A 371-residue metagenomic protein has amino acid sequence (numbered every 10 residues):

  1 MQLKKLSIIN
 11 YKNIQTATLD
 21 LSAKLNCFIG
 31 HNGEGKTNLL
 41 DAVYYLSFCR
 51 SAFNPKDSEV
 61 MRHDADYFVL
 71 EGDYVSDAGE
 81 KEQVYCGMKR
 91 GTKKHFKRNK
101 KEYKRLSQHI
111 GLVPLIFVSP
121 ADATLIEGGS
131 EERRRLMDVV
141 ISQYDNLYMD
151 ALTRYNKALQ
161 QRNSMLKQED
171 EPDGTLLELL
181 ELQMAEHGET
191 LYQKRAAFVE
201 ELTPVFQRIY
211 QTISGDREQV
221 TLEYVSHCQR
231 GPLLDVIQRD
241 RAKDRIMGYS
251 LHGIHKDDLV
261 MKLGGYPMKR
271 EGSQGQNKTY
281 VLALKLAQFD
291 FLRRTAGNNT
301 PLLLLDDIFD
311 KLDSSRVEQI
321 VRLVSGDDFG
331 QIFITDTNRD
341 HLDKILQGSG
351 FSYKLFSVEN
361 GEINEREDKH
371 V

Functional and structural regions predicted by a protein language model:
M1-H31, T175-E186, T190-L302, K311 (+4 more regions): Conserved NTPase motor "head" modules and their coupling/switch loops across ABC/AAA+ ATPases, GTPases, and GHKL ATPases
K36: Conserved lysine of the Walker
Y44-K56, A287-T295: Post-Walker A helix-loop "phosphate-sensing" segment adjacent to the P-loop in P-loop NTPases
F48-I126, S130-E132, D138-Y144, Y148 (+3 more regions): Nucleotide-state sensing region of NTPase/ATPase domains
G72, Q331-N338: Structural recognition of the conserved hydrophobic beta-strand(s) that form the central parallel beta-sheet of P-loop
T124-S214, V225: An accessory alpha-helical subdomain
D306-I308: Walker B catalytic acidic pair
